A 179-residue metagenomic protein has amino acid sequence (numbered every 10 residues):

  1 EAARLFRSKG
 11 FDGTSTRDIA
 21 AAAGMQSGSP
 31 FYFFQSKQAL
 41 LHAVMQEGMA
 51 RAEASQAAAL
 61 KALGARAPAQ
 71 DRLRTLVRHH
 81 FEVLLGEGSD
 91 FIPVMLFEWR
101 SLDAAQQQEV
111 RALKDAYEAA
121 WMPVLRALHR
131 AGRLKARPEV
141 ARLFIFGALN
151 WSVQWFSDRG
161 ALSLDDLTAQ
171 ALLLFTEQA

Functional and structural regions predicted by a protein language model:
L5-A39, A43: Helix-turn-helix
F11-D12, L134, L162: Conserved hydrophobic residue
D12-G13, F33-A57, R74, R78: An amphipathic alpha-helix adjacent to DNA-recognition modules
F34, L96-L102: Short helix-capping/turn signature of helix-turn-helix
A43, A57-D90, A141, I145: Hydrophobic alpha-helical connector segments
A50-A57, G86, V94, A104-R130 (+2 more regions): Amphipathic alpha-helical packing segments from all-alpha helical-bundle domains
H79-G86, E118-A127, F146-A148, Q154-A179: C-terminal peripheral helix-coil segments that are non-catalytic and often amphipathic
